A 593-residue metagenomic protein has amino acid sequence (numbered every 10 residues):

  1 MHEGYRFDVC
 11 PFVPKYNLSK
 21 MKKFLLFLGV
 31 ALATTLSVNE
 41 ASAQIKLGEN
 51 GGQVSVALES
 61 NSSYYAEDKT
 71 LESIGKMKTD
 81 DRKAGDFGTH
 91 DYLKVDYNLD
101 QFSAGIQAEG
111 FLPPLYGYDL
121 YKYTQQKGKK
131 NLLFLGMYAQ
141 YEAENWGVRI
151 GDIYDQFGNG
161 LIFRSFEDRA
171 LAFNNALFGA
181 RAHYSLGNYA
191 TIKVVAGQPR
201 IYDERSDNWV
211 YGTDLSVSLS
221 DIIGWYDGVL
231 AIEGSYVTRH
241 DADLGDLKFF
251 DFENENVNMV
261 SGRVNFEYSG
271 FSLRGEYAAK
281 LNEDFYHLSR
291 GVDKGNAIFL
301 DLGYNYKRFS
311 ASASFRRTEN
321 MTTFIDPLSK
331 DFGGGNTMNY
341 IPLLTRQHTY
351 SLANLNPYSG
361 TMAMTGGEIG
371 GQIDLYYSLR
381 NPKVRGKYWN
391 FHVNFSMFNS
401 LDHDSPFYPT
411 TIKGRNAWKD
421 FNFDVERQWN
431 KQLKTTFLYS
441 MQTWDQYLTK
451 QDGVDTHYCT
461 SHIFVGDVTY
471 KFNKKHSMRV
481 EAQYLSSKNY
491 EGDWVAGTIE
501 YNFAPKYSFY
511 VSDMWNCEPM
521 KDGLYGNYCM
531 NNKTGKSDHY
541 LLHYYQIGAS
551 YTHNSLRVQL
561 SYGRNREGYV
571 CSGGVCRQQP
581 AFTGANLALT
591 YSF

Functional and structural regions predicted by a protein language model:
M1-V54, S592-F593: Bacterial Sec-dependent N-terminal signal peptides
I45-L47, G51-S55, E59-G88, N98-A104 (+11 more regions): Signature for the C-terminal beta-barrel architecture of outer-membrane proteins
Y92-V95: Histidine-anchored nucleotide/phosphate-binding helix
G136: Phosphate/ribose-recognition catalytic cores of enzymes acting on nucleotide-derived substrates
A139-L186: Well-ordered mid-protein domain cores that form the structural environment of catalytic cofactors
L541-S572: C-terminal structured domain segments
